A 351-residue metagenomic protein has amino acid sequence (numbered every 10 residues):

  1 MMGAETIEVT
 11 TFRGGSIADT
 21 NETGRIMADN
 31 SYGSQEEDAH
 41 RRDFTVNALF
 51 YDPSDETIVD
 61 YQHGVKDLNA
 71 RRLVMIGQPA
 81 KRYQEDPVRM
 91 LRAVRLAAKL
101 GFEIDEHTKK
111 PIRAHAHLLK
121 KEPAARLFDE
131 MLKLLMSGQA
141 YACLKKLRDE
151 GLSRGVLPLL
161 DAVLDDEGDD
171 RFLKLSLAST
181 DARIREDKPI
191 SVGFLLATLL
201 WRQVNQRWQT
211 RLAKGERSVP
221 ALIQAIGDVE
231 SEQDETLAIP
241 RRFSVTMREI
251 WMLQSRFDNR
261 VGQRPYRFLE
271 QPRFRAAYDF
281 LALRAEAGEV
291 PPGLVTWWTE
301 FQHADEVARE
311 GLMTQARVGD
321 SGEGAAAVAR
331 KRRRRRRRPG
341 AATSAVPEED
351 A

Functional and structural regions predicted by a protein language model:
M1-A351: Catalytic cores of the polymerase beta-like nucleotidyltransferase superfamily and closely associated nucleotide
